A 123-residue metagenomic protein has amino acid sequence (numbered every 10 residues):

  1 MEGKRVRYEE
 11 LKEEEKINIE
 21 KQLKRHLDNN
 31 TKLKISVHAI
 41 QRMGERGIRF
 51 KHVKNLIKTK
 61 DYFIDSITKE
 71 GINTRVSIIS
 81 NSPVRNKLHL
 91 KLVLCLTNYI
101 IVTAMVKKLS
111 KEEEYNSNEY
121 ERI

Functional and structural regions predicted by a protein language model:
M1-I123: Ribonuclease/tRNase effector modules and their secretory precursors
